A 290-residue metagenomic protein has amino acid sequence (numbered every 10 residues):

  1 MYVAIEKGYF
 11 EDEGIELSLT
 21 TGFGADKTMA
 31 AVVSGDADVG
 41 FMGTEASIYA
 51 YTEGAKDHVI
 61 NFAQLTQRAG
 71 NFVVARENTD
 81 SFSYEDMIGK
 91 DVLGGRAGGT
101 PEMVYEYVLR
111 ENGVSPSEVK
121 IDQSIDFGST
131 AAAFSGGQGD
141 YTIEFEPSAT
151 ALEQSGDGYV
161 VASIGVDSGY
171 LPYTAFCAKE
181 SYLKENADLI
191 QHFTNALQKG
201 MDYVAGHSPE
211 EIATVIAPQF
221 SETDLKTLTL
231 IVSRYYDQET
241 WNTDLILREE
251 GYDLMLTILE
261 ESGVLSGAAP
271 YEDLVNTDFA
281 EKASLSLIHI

Functional and structural regions predicted by a protein language model:
M1-S115, K120-I125, A133, D140-E146 (+3 more regions): Short, glycine-/small- and polar/acidic-enriched structural segments that line small-molecule recognition paths
Y2, I48, E106, T150 (+3 more regions): Predominant activation on well-ordered alpha-helical scaffold segments within soluble catalytic domains
A4, T44-E45, M103, F176 (+2 more regions): A generic alpha-helix surface/boundary motif
S18, L230-Y236, P270-S286: Short linear loop/turn motifs
G128-S221: Pocket-lining segment of extracytoplasmic ligand-binding domains
K184-S266: Secondary-structure end/capping motifs
I288-I290: Conserved small/polar residues in nucleotide/adenosyl-binding loops
